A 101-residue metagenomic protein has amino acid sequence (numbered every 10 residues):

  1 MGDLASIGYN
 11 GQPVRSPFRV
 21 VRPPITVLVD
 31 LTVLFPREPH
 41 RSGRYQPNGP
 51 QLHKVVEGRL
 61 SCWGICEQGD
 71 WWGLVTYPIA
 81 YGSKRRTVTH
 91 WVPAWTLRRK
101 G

Functional and structural regions predicted by a protein language model:
M1-Y9: Long, non-catalytic architectural segments outside compact domain cores
N10-R98: Basic/aromatic-rich interaction segments and small domains that mediate binding to polyanionic partners
